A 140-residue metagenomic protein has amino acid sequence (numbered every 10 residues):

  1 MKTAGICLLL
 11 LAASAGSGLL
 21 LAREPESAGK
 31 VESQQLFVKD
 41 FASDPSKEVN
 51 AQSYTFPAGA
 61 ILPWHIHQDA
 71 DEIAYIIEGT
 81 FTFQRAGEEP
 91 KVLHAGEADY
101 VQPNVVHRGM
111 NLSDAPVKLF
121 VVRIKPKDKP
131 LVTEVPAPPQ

Functional and structural regions predicted by a protein language model:
M1-G5: Positively charged n-region of N-terminal signal peptides that target proteins for export
C7-G16: Bacterial N-terminal signal peptides
R23-Q35, D40-K47, R108-Q140: Double-stranded beta-helix
S46-N50, A60-E72: A short beta-loop-beta micro-motif enriched in histidine and acidic residues
W64, F83-Q84, H107-S113: Short beta-strand His + acidic residue motifs that chelate non-heme Fe in jelly-roll/DSBH and cupin folds
D69-G87, E97: Glycine- and acidic-residue-biased ligand/ion/polar-headgroup-sensing regions
G87-N104: Short acidic-glycine-tyrosine-enriched beta hairpin
